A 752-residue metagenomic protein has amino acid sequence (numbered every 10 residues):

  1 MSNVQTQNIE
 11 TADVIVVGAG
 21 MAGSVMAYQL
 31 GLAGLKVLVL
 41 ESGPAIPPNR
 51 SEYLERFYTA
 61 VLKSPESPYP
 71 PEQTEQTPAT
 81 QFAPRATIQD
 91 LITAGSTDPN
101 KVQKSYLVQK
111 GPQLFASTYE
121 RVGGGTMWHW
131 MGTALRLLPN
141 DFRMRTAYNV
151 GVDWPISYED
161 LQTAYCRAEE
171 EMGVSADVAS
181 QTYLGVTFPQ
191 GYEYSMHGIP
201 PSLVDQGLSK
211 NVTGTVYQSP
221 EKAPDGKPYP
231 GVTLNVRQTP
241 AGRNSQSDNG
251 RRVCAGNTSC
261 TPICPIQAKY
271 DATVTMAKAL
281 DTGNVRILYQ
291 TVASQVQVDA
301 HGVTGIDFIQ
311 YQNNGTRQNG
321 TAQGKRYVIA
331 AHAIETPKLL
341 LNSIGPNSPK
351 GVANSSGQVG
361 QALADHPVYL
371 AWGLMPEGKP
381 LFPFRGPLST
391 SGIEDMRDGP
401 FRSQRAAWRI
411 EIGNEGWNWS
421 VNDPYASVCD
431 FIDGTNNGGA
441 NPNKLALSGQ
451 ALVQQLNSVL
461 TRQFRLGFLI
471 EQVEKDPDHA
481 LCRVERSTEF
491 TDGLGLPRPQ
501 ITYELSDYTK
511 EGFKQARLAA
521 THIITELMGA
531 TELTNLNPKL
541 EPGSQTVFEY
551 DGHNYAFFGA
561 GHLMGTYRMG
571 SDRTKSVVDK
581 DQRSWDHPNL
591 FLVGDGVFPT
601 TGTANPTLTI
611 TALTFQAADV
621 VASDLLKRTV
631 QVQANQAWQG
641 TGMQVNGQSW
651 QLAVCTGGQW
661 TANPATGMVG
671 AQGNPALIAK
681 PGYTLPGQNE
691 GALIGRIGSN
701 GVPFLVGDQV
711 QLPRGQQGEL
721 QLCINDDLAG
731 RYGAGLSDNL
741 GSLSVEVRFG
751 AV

Functional and structural regions predicted by a protein language model:
N3-T146, V150-R167, E335, V352-M375 (+2 more regions): N-terminal glycine-rich phosphate/pyrophosphate-binding loop and immediately adjacent elements
L32, K36, G43-V61, P265-I266 (+10 more regions): Glycine-rich loop(s) and the adjacent beta-strand/alpha-helix scaffold that form part
G34-L38, P44-R50, L137-D141, Y165-A179 (+12 more regions): A generic secondary-structure signal for well-formed alpha-helical elements
P65-K101, S105-V122, W128-R136, D141 (+5 more regions): Conserved redox-cofactor binding core of oxidoreductases
A94-E120, T126, W154-P155, G315 (+5 more regions): FAD cofactor-binding and catalytic pocket of flavoenzymes
V102-T118, N319-G320, G324, S391 (+4 more regions): Short, hydrophobic/aliphatic alpha-helical segments
N235-G242, G256-N257, Q295, D299 (+5 more regions): A glycine-rich dinucleotide-binding beta-alpha-beta segment and adjacent secondary-structure elements that constitute
K627-V752: Gly-Asp-aromatic-enriched flexible segments
